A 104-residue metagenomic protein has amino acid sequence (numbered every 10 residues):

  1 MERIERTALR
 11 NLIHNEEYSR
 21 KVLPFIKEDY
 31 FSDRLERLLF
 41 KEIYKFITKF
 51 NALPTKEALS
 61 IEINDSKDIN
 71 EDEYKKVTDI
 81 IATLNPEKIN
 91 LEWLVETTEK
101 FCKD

Functional and structural regions predicted by a protein language model:
M1-F101: Noncatalytic partner-interaction/assembly domains of nucleic-acid and motor enzyme complexes, especially the accessory
